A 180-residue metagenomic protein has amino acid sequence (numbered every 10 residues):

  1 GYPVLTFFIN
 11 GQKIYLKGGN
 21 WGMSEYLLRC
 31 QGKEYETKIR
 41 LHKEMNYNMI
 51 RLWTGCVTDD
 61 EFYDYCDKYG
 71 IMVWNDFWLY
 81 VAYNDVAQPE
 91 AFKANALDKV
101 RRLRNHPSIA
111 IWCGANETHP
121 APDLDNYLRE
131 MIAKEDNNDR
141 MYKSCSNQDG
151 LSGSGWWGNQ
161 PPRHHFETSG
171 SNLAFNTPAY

Functional and structural regions predicted by a protein language model:
G1-W53, V57, K68, D139: Secreted/periplasmic carbohydrate-active enzymes, especially glycoside hydrolases
M49-Y180: Substrate-binding/catalytic cleft of secreted carbohydrate-active enzymes, primarily glycoside hydrolases
